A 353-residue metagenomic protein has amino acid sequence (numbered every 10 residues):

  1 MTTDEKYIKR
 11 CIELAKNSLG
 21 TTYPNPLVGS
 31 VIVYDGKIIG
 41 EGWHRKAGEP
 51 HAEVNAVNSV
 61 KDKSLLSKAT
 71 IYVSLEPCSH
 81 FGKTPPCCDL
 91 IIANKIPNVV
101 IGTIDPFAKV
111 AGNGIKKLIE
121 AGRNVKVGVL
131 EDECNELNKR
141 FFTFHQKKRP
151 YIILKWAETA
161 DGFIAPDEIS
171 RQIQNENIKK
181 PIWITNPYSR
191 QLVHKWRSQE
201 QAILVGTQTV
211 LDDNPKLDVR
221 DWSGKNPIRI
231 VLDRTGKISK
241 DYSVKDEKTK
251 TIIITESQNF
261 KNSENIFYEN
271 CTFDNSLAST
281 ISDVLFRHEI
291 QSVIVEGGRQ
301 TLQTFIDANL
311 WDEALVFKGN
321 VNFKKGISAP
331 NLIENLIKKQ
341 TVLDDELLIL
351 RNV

Functional and structural regions predicted by a protein language model:
T2-N25, K61, L65, Y151-V353: Enzymes that bind and transform nitrogen-containing heteroaromatic metabolites
T22-G36: N-terminal glycine-rich anion-binding loops that anchor highly charged ligand groups
I32-E133, I169-R171, N177, T304-I306: Zn2+-dependent cytidine deaminase-like catalytic core
A69-S79, K147, Y151-E158: N-terminal pre-triad scaffold of radical SAM enzymes
G114-K116, R140-T143, V219-D221: Short low-complexity, flexible loop/linker segments enriched in glycine and/or proline with clustered acidic
I115, E131, N135-N138, R190-R197: Hydrophobic, well-ordered secondary-structure segments
N138-F141, L154: Solvent-exposed, charged amphipathic helical/linker segments at domain boundaries
F144-Q146, V353: Accessory recognition modules or surfaces
